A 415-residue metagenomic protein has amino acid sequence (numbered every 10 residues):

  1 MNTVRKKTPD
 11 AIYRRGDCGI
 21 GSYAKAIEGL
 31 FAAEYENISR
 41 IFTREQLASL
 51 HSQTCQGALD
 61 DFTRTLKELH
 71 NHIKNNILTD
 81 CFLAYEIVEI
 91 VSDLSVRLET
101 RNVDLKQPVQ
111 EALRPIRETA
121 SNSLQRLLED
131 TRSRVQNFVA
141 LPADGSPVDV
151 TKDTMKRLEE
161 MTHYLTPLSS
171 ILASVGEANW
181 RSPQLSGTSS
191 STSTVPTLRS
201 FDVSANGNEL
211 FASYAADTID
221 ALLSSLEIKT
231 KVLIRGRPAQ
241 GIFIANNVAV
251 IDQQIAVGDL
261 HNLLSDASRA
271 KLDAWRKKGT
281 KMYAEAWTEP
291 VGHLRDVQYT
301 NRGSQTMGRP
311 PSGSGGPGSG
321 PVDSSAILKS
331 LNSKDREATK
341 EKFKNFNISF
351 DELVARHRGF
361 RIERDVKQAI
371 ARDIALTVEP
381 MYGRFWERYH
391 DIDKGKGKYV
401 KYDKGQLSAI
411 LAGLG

Functional and structural regions predicted by a protein language model:
M1-G415: Long alpha-helical rod scaffolds of large eukaryotic non-enzymatic complex subunits
